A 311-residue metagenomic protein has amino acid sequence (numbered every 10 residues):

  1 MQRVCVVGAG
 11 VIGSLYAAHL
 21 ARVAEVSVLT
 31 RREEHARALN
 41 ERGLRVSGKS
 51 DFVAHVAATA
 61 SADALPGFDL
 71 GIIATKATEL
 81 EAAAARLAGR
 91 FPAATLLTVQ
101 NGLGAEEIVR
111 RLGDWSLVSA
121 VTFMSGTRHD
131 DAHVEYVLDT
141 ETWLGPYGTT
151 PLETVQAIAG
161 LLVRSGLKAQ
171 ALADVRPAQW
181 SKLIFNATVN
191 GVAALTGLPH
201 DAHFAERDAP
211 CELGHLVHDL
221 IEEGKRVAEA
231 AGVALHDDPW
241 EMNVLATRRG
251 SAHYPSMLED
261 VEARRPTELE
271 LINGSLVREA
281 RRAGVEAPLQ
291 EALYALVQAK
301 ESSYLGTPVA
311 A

Functional and structural regions predicted by a protein language model:
M1-D51: NAD(P)+-binding Rossmann beta1-loop-alpha1 motif at the extreme N-terminus of oxidoreductases
Q2, A94, T140: Nucleotide donor/acceptor-binding cores
V4, E25-S27, L96, L117 (+1 more regions): Hydrophobic anchor at the start of a short beta-strand that flanks the dinucleotide cofactor-binding loop
A18-R22, A85-G89, R110-R111, G274 (+2 more regions): Short, well-ordered alpha-helices that flank and scaffold nucleotide-derived cofactor binding pockets
E34-A38, A105-E107, L152: Short, charged/polar "capping" segments at the starts of alpha-helices and the immediately preceding loops
S50-H133: Rossmann-like NAD(P)(H) cofactor-binding subdomain of soluble oxidoreductases
G89-R90, R111-S116, D131-D237, E241: Internal alpha-helical scaffold of NAD(P)-dependent oxidoreductase catalytic cores
L216-A311: NAD(P)-dependent Rossmann-like dehydrogenase/reductase catalytic/cofactor-binding core
